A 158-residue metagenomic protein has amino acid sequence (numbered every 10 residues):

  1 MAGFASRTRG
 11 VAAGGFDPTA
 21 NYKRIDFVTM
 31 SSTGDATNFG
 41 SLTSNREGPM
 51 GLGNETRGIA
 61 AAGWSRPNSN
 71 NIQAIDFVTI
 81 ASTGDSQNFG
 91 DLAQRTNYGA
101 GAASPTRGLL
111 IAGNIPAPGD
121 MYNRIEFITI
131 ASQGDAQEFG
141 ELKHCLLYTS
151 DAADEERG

Functional and structural regions predicted by a protein language model:
F4-T19, M30, N54-N70, I80 (+3 more regions): Glycine-centered tight turns/hairpins at beta-strand boundaries that repeat across beta-rich repeat domains
N21-R24, A36, N70-A74, S86 (+3 more regions): A detector of repeated loop/turn-to-beta-strand junctions in beta-rich toroidal repeat architectures
T37-S41, Q87-D91, Q137-E141: A short beta-strand motif characteristic of beta-propeller blades
R46-M50, T96-A100, L146-L147: Repeated scaffold domains used in trafficking and secretory/extracellular systems, primarily beta-propellers
Y148-E156: Conserved small/polar residues in nucleotide/adenosyl-binding loops
